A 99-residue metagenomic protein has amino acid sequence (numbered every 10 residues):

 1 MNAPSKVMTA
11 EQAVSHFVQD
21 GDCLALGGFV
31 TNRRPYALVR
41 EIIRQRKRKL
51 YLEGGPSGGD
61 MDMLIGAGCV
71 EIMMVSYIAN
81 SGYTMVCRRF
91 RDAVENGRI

Functional and structural regions predicted by a protein language model:
M1-I99: Conserved alpha/beta enzyme-core scaffold
